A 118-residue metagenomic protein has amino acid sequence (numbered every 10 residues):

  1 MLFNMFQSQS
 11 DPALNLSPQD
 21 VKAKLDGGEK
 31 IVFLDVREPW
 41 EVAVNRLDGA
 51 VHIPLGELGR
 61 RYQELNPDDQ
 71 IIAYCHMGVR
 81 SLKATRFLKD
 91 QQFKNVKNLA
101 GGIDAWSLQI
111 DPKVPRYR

Functional and structural regions predicted by a protein language model:
M1-I31, P39-Q70, V79-R118: Rhodanese-like catalytic fold shared by cysteine-dependent sulfurtransferases and DSP/PTP-type phosphatases
Y74: Short, surface-exposed ligand- or partner-binding patches at beta-edge/loop junctions that are enriched in aromatics
